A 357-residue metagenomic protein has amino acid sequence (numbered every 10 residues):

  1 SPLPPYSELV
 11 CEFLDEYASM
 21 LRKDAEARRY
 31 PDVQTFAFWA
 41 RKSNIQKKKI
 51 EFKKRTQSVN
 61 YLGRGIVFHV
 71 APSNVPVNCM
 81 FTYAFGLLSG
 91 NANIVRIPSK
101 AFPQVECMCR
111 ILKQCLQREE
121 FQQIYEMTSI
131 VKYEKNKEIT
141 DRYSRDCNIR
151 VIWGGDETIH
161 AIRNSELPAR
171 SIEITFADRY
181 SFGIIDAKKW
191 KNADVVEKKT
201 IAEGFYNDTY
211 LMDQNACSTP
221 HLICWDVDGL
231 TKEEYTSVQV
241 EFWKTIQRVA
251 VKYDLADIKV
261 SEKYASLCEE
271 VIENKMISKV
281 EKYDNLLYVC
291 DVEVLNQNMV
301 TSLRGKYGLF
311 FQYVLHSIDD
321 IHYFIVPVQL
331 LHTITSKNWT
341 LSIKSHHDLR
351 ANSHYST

Functional and structural regions predicted by a protein language model:
S1-R64: N-terminal Rossmann-like NAD(P)+-binding subdomain of aldehyde/semialdehyde dehydrogenases
E51-C115: Conserved small-residue-rich beta-alpha loop and adjacent elements that most often cradle the phosphate/pyrophosphate
F52-F68, N74, V131-D141, V289-L309: Donor nucleotide-activated moiety binding/catalytic core segment of transferases that use nucleotide-activated donors
N91-I94, Q123, R142-I149, V326-L331: Short, surface-exposed connector motifs at secondary-structure boundaries
I94-K100, C224, I334-K337: Short internal beta-strands
F121-G229, T357: Conserved NAD(P)+-binding/catalytic subdomain of aldehyde/semialdehyde dehydrogenases
M212-L331, L341-T357: NAD(P)-dependent aldehyde/semialdehyde dehydrogenase
